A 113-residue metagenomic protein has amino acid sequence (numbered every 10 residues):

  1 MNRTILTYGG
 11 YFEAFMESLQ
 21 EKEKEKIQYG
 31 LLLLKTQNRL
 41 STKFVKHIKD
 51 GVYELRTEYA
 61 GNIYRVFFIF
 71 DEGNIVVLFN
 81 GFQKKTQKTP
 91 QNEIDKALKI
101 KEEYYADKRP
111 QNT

Functional and structural regions predicted by a protein language model:
M1-I63, E72-V76, K85-T113: Basic, Lys/Arg-enriched alpha-helical interface segments
F79: ATP-dependent carboxylate-activation loops
